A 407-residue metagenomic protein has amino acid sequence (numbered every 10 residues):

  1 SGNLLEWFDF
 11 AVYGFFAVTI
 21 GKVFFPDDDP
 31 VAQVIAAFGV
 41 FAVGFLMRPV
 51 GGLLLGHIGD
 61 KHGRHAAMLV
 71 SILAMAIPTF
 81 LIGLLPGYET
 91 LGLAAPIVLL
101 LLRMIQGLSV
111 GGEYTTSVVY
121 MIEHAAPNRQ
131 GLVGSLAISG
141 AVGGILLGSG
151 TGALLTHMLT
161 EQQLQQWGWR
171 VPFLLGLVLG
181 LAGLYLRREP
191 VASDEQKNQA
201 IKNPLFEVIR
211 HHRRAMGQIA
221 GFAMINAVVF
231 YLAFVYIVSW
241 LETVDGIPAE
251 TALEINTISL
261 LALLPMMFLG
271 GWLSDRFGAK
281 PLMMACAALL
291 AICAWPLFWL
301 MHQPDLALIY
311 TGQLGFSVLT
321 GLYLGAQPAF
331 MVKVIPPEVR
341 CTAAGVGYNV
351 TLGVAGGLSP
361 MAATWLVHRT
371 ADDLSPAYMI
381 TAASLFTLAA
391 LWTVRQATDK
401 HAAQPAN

Functional and structural regions predicted by a protein language model:
G14, R213-L263, G356-P360: Extracytoplasmic gate region of multi-pass secondary transporters
G52-G63, M267-G278: Helix-to-loop junctions at the C-terminal end of transmembrane segments in multipass secondary transporters
K61-L73, R276-A287: Cytoplasmic membrane-interface "Motif A"-like loop-to-helix N-cap segments of 12-TM Major Facilitator Superfamily
L73-G92, A288-Q303: C-terminal ends and interior cores of transmembrane alpha-helices in multi-pass membrane transporters/permeases
L132-T156, L179, Y348-S359: Glycine-rich segments within core transmembrane alpha-helices of 12-TM secondary carriers
G183-R188, A382-N407: Multi-pass alpha-helical transporter architecture, strongest for 12-TM Major Facilitator/SLC carriers used
P281-A326: C-terminal transmembrane helical hairpin of 12-TM major facilitator-type secondary transporters
E338-R369: A late C-terminal transmembrane helix in Major Facilitator Superfamily
